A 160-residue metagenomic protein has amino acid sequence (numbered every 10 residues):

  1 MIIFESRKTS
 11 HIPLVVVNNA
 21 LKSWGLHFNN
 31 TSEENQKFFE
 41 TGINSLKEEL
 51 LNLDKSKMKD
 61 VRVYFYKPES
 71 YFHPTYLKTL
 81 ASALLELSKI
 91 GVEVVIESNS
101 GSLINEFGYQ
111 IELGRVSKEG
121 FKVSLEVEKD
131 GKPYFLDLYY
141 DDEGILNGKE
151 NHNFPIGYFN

Functional and structural regions predicted by a protein language model:
M1-P155: Switch/communication elements of ASCE P-loop NTPase nucleotide-binding domains
Y158-F159: Conserved P-loop NTPase motor module
